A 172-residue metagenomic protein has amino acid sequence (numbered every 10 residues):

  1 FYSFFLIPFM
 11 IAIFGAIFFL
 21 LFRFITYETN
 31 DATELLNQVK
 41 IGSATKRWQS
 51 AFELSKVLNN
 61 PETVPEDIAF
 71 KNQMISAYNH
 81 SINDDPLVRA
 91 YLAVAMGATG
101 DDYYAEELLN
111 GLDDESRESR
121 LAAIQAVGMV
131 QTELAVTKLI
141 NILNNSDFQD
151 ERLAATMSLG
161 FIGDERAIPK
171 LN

Functional and structural regions predicted by a protein language model:
F1-A12: N-terminal positive-inside, membrane-proximal cytosolic segments immediately preceding the first
F1-S3, K40-S43, F70-Q73, L87: Short acidic/polar alpha-helix capping motifs at helix-coil junctions
L6, F18-Y27, K46-T63, P86-D101 (+4 more regions): Structural detector for internal amphipathic alpha-helices that build alpha-solenoid repeat scaffolds
I11-F19: Alpha-helical transmembrane segments
T26-V39, N60-S81, D101-D113, T132-N144 (+1 more regions): Amphipathic alpha-helical scaffolding segments comprising HEAT/armadillo-like alpha-solenoid repeats
G42-S43, I82-D85, E115-S116, D147-F148: Short inter-helical turns and helix N-cap capping residues of alpha-solenoid HEAT/ARM repeat scaffolds
